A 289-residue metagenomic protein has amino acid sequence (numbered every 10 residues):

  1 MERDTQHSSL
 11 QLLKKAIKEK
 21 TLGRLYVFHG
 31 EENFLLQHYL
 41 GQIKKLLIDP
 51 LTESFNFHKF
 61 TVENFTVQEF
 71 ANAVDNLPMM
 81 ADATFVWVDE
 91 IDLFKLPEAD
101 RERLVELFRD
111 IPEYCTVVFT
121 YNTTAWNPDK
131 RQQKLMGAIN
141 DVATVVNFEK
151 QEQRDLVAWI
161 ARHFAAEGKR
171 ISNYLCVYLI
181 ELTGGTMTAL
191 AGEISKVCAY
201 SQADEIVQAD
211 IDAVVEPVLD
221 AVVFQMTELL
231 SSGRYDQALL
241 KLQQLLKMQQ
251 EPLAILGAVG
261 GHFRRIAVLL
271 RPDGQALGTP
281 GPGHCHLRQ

Functional and structural regions predicted by a protein language model:
M1-Q289: Conserved beta/loop motifs at nucleotide-recognition and modification sites
